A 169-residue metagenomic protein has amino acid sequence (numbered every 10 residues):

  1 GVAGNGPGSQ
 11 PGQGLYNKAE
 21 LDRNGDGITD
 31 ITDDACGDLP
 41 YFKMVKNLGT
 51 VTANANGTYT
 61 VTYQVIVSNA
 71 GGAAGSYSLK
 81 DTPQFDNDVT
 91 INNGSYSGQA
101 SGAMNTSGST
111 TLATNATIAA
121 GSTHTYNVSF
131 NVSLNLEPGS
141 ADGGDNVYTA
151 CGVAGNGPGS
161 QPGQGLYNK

Functional and structural regions predicted by a protein language model:
G1-K169: Exported/extracytosolic protein signature
